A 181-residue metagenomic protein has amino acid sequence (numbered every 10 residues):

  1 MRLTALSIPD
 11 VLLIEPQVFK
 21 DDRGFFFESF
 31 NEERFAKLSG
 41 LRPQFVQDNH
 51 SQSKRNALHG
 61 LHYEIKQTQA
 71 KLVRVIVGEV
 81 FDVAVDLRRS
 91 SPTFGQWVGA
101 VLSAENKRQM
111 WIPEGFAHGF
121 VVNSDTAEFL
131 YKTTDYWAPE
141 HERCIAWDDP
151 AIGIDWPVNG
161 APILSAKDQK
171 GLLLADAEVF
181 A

Functional and structural regions predicted by a protein language model:
M1-E105, S124-T126, T133-A181: Non-catalytic, conserved peripheral segments adjacent to functional cores
M110, H118-N123: Short beta-strand His + acidic residue motifs that chelate non-heme Fe in jelly-roll/DSBH and cupin folds
